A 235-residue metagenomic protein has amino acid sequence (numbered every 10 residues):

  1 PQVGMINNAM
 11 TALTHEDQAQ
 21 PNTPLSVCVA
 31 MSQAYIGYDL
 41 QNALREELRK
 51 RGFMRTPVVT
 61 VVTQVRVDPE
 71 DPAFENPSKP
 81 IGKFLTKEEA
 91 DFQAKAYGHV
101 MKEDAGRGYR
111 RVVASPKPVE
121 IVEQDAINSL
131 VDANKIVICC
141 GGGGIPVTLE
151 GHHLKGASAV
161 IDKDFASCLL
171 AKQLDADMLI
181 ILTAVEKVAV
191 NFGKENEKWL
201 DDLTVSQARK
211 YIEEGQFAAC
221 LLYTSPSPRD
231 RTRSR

Functional and structural regions predicted by a protein language model:
V3-E16: Glycine-rich loop at the start of a catalytic domain that most often binds anionic cofactors/ligands
T14-V137: Ligand-binding beta-strand-loop-alpha-helix segment within the catalytic cores of soluble metabolic enzymes
P24-A34, L203-V205, R209-A219: A glycine-rich helix N-cap at a beta->alpha junction
P57-T60, N128-S129, K135-I138, G144-P146 (+2 more regions): Structural motif
R107-A114, T148-A157, Q207-Q216: Short, basic, glycine/proline-bearing loop/turn elements
C139-A176: Conserved mixed alpha/beta catalytic, RNA-binding, or beta-rich assembly cores of soluble enzyme, regulatory
L170-K194: Acidic, metal-binding active-site segment of PIN/NYN-like and related structure-specific nucleases
Y223-T232: Conserved small/polar residues in nucleotide/adenosyl-binding loops
